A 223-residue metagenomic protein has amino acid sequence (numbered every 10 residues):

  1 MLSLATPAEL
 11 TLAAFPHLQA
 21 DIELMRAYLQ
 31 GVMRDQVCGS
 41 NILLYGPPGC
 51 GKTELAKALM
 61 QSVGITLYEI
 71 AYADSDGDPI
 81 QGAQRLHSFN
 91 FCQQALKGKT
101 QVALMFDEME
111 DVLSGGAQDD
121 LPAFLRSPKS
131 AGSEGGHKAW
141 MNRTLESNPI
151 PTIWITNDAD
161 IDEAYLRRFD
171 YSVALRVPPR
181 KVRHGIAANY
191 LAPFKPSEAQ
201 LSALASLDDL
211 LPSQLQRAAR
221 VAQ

Functional and structural regions predicted by a protein language model:
L4-I42: Pre-Walker A (pre-P-loop) alpha-helix and adjacent loop at the N terminus of AAA/AAA+ ATPase modules, a conserved
R34-V37, M60-I65, Q93-L104, E134-H137 (+2 more regions): Conserved catalytic network of the ASCE P-loop NTPase/AAA+ motor domain
D35-L55: Walker A/P-loop nucleotide-binding motif
L67-K99: Short glycine-rich substrate-engagement loop in P-loop NTPases that contacts/grips substrate
S88-P122: Conserved nucleotide-sensing/catalytic segment adjacent to the nucleotide-binding pocket in NTP-handling enzymes
M109-I153, N157-Y171: Conserved catalytic/switch belt of AAA+ P-loop NTPases
W154, Y171-N189: Conserved AAA+ ATPase "SRH/arginine-finger" region at the nucleotide-binding site
H184-A187, L191-Q223: Conserved AAA+ ATPase small/helical "lid" subdomain
